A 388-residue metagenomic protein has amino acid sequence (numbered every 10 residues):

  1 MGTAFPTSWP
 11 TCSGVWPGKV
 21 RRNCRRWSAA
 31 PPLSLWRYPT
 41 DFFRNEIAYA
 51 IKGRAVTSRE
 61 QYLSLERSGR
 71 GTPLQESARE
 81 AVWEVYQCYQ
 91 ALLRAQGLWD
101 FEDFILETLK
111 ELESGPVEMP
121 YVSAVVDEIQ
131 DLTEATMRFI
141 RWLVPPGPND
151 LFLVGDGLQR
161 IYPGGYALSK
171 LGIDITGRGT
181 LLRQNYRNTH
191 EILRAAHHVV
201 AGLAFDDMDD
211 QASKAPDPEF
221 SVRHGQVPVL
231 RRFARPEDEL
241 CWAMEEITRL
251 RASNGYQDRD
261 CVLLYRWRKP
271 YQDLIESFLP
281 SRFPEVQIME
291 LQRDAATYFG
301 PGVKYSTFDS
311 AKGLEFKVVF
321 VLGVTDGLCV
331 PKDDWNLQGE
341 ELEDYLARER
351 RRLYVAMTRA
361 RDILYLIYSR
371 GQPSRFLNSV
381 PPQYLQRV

Functional and structural regions predicted by a protein language model:
M1-L98: Coupling/switch/interface segments within P-loop NTPase motor domains and analogous charged loops in nucleic-acid
M1-T3, Y305, T358: P-loop NTPase Walker
G2, P6, T40, Y186-T189 (+2 more regions): Amphipathic alpha-helical transducer elements in NTP-driven molecular machines
V15, K19, Y49-T57, A195-D206 (+2 more regions): Phosphate/oxyanion-binding loops and surfaces in catalytic or ligand/nucleic-acid-binding neighborhoods
I47, I192, L263, A356 (+1 more regions): A residue-level signal for conserved active-site and pocket-lining positions in enzyme catalytic cores
Q75-A78, E84, Q90-L98, E113-M119 (+4 more regions): Conserved helicase motor core of SF1/SF2 NTP-dependent helicases
G97-L106: Short glycine-rich substrate-engagement loop in P-loop NTPases that contacts/grips substrate
V324-V388: C-terminal accessory regions
